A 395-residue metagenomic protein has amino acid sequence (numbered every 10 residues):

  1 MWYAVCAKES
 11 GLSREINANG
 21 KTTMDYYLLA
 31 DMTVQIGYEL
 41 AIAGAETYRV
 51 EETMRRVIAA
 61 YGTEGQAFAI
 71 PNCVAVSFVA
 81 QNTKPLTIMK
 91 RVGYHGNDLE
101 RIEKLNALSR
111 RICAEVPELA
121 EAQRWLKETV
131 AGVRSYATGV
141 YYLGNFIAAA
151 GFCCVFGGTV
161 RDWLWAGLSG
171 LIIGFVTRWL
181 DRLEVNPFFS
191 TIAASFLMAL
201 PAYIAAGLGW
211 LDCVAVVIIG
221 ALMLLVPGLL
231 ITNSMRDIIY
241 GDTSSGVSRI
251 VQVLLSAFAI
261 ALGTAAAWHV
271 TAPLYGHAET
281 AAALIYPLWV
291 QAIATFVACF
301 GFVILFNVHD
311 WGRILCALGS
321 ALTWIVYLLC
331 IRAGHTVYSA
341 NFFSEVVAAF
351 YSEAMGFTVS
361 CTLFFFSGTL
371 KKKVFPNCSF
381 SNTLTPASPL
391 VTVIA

Functional and structural regions predicted by a protein language model:
M1-A7, L12-A122, V130: Soluble N-terminal domains of membrane-associated systems
Y3-C6, N17, F375, P386 (+1 more regions): Residue-level detector of intrinsically disordered, flexible termini and proteolytic processing junctions
E9-S10, A18-T22, K372-V374, C378 (+1 more regions): N-terminal cationic leader/targeting segments used for protein routing and processing
G96-K371, N377-P389, A395: Alpha-helical transmembrane segments and their membrane-interface boundaries that form or gate the permeation pathway
